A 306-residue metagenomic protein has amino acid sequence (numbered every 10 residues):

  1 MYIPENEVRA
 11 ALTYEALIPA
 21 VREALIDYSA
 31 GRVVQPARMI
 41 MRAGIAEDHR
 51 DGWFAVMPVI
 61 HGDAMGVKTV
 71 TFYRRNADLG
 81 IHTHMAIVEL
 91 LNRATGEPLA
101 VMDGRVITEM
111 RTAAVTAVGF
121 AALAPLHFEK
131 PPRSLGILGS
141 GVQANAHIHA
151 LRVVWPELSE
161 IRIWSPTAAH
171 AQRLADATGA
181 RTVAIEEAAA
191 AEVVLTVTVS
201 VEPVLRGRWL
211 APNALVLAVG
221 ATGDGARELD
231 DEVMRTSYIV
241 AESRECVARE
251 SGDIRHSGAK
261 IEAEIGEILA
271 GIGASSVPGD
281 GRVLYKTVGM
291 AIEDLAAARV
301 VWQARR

Functional and structural regions predicted by a protein language model:
M1-E109, A117, P131, I292-L295 (+1 more regions): N-terminal ligand-binding/catalytic initiation module
E7-V8, G223-R306: Adenosine-phosphate binding glycine-rich loop
A124-S134, E157, A211-P212: Short helix-loop-beta connector
G139-G141: Glycine-rich Rossmann-fold phosphate-binding loop(s) that bind the pyrophosphate of adenine dinucleotide cofactors
V153-T178: NAD(P)-binding Rossmann-fold cofactor-contacting core
T178-A191, L205-G207: Short acidic low-complexity segments
A191-E192, S237: An anion/phosphate-binding loop that grips the pyrophosphate of nucleotide cofactors and donors
V193, S200-L215, A221: Rossmann-fold NAD(P) dinucleotide-binding segment
